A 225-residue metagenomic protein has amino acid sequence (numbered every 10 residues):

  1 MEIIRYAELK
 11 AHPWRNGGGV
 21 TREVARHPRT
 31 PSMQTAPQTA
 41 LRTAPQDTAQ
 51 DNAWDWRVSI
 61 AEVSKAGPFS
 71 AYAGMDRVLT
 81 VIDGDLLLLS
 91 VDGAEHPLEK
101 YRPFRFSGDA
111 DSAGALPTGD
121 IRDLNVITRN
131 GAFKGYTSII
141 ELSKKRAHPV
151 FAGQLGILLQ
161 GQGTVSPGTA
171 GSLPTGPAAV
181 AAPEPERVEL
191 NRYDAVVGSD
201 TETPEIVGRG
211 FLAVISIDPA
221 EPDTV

Functional and structural regions predicted by a protein language model:
M1-V225: Jelly-roll (double-stranded beta-helix
